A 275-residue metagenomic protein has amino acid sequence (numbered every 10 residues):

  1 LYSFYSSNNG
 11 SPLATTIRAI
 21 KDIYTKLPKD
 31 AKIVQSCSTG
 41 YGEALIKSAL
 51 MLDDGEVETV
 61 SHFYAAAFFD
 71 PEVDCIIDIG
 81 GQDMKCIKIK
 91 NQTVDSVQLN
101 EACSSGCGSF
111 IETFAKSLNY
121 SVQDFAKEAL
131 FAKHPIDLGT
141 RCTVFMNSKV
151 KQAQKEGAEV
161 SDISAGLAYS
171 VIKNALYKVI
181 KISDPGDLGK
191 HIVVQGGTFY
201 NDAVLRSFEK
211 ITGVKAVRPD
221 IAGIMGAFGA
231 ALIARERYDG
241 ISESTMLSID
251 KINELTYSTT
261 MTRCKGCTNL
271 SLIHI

Functional and structural regions predicted by a protein language model:
N9-S11, N91-H134, G223, L232 (+1 more regions): Glycine-rich phosphate-binding loop plus the immediately following alpha-helix
T16-R18, E43-G80, K85-Q92, S96 (+3 more regions): Conserved phosphate-binding catalytic cores of ATP/NTP-utilizing and phosphoryl-transfer enzymes
D22, G166-G189: Phosphate/ATP-binding catalytic cores across multiple sugar-kinase/actin-like superfamilies, primarily ASKHA
G40-G42, S170, S183-I211, A222-G223: Glycine-rich phosphate-binding loops at beta-strand->alpha-helix junctions
D53-T59, E209-F228: Conserved phosphate-binding/catalytic loops in two-lobed NTP-binding clefts
Y64, I111-T113, D220-L247: Glycine-rich phosphate-binding/hydrolytic loop that grips phosphoryl groups
S148-Y177: Adenine-nucleotide phosphate-binding core of ATP-dependent small-molecule kinases
I273-I275: Conserved small/polar residues in nucleotide/adenosyl-binding loops
